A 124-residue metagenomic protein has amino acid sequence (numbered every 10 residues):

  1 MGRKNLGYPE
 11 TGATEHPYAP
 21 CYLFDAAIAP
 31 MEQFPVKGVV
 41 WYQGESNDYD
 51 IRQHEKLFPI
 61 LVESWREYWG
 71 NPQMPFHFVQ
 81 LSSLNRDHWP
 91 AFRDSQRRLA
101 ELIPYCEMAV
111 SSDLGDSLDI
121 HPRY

Functional and structural regions predicted by a protein language model:
M1-Y124: Cell-envelope and extracellular/periplasmic
